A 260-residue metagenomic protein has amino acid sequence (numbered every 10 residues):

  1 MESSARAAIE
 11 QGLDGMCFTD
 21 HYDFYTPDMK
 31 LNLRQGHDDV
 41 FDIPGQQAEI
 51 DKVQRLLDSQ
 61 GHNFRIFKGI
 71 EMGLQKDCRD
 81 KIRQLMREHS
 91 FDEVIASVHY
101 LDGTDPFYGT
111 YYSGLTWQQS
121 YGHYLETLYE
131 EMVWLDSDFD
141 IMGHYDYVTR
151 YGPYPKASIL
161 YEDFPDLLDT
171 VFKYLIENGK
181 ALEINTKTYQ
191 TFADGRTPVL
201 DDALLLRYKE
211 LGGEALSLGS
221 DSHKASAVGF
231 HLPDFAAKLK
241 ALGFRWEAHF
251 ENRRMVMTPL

Functional and structural regions predicted by a protein language model:
M1-M72, K76, L85, Y151-P165 (+3 more regions): An N-terminally biased module of ancient metal coordination in phosphate/nucleic-acid-related enzymes
M1-R6, G12, D102, P155-L260: Charged catalytic cores and adjacent phosphate/nucleic-acid-binding surfaces used for phosphate/nucleic-acid chemistry
M16-F18, I66-I70, V94-A96, I141-G143 (+2 more regions): Hydrophobic faces of well-ordered beta-strands that scaffold small-molecule active sites in alpha/beta enzyme cores
H21, H99, Y147, K187 (+1 more regions): Flexible loop residues that form catalytic and substrate-binding hotspots at small-molecule/glycan-binding clefts
D42, Q47-S59, R65-F67, M86-S90 (+4 more regions): Histidine/acidic residue-rich metal-binding segments in metalloenzymes
E71-S120: Hydrophobic alpha-helical segments and helix pairs
F107-S120, T149-Y161, T191: Surface-exposed cleft-lining segments at the edges of enzyme active sites
G143-G152, G179: Active-site rim beta-loop-alpha module in soluble metabolic enzymes
